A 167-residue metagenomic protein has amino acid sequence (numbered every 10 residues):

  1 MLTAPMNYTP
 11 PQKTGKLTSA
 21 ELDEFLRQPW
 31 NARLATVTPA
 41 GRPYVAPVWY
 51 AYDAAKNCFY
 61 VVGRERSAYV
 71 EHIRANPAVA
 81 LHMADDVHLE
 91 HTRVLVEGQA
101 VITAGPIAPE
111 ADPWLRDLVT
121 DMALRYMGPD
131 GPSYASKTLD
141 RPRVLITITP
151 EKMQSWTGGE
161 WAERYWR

Functional and structural regions predicted by a protein language model:
M1-L17, T92-R167: Charged, gly/pro-rich active-site loop segments
M6-W30, A35-T36: Short, conserved active-site entrance elements at the starts or edges of catalytic domains
P29-E65, A80-M83, T92-L95: Short beta-strand segments
W30-N31, A78, M127, M153: Generic structural signal for secondary-structure transition and capping sites
R33-T38, D85, P129-K137: Short helix-to-loop capping/linker segments positioned immediately adjacent to catalytic or ligand/cofactor-binding
A68: Short alpha-helical
V87-L89: AMP-binding (ANL) adenylation modules
